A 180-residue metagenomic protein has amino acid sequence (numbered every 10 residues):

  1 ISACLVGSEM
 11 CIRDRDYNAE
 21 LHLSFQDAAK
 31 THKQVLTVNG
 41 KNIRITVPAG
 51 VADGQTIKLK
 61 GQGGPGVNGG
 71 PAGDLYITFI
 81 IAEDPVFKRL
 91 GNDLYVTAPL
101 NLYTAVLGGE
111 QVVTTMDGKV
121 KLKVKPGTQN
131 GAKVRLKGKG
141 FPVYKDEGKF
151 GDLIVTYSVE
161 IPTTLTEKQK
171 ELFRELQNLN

Functional and structural regions predicted by a protein language model:
I1-G7, I12: Single conserved hydrophobic/aromatic residue that forms the stacking wall/gate of nucleotide- or nucleobase-binding
D14-D16: P-loop NTPase nucleotide-binding/switch module
E20: ATP-binding catalytic core of ATPases
D27-H32, A105-G109: A short, compositionally biased
K41-N42, T46-N180: Intrinsically disordered, low-complexity linker/assembly segments
